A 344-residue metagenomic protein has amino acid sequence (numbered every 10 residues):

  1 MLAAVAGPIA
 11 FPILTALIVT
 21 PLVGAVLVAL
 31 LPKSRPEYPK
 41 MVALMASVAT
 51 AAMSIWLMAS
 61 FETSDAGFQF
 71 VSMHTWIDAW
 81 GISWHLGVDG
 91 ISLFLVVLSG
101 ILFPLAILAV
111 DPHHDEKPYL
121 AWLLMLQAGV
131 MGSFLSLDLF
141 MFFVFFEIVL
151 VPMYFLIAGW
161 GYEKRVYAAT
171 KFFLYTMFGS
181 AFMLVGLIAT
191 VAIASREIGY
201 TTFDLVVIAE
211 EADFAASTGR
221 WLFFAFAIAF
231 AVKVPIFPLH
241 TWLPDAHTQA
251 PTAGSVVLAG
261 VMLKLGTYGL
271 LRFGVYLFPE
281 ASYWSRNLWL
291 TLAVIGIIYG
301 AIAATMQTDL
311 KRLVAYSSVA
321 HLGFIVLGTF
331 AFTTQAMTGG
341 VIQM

Functional and structural regions predicted by a protein language model:
M1-I13, V28-L108, H113-L123, E197-D213: Transmembrane helix-loop-helix hairpins at membrane boundaries of multipass inner-membrane proteins
I9-T20, V88-S99, L139-P152, G219-V232 (+2 more regions): Structural signature of hydrophobic alpha-helical transmembrane segments
P12-A16, Y38-M41, S92-F94, P118 (+6 more regions): Residue-level recognition of membrane-helix boundary sites in multi-pass small-molecule transporters
G24-L27, A46-A49, L95, L102 (+11 more regions): Hydrophobic residues within membrane-embedded alpha-helical segments of Major Facilitator Superfamily
A25-L30, I55, P104-L108, V130-G132 (+6 more regions): Alpha-helical transmembrane segments of multipass membrane proteins
A25-S34, F103-D115, F155-K164, V234-T248 (+1 more regions): C-terminal ends of transmembrane helices
R35-P36, A121-M125, G129-T218, A303-M344: Alpha-helical multi-pass transmembrane bundles of energy-transducing inner-membrane proteins
F61-S83, A181-H240, D245, L270-L288 (+1 more regions): Juxtamembrane/interfacial segments at transmembrane-helix boundaries in multi-pass membrane proteins
